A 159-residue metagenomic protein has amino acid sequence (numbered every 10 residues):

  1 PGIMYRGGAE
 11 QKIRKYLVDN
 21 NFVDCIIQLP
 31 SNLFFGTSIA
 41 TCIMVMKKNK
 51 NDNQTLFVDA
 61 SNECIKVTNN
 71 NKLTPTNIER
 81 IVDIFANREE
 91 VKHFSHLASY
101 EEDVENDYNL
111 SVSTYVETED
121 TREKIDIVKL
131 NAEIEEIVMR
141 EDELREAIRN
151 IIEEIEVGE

Functional and structural regions predicted by a protein language model:
P1-E159: A conserved structural/catalytic subdomain of Rossmann-like adenosyl-cofactor enzymes
